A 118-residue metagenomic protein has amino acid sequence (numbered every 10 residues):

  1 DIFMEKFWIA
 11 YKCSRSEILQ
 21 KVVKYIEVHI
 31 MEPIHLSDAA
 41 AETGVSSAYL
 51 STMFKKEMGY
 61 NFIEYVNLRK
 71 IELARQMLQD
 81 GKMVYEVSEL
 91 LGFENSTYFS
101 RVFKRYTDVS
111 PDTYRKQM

Functional and structural regions predicted by a protein language model:
M4-S14, V23-I34, F54-M58, R75-M83 (+2 more regions): Basic, amphipathic alpha-helical hairpins
I9-I18, T52, Y60-R69: Short, Lys/Arg-enriched anionic-surface-contact patches
K12-S16, P33-L36, T43-G44, E64 (+1 more regions): Conserved phosphate/pyrophosphate-binding and hydrolysis machinery centered on Walker-type P-loop NTPases, extending
K24, V28, K56-E94, K116-M118: Terminal helix-turn-helix DNA-binding modules in bacterial transcription factors
M31-L36, V45, M53, N67 (+1 more regions): C-terminal output/effector regions of signal-responsive regulators
D38-V45, L50, F54, V87-E94 (+2 more regions): Append "Primarily bacterial transcriptional regulators
V102-M118: …primarily DNA-binding HTH/wHTH and HhH modules…
